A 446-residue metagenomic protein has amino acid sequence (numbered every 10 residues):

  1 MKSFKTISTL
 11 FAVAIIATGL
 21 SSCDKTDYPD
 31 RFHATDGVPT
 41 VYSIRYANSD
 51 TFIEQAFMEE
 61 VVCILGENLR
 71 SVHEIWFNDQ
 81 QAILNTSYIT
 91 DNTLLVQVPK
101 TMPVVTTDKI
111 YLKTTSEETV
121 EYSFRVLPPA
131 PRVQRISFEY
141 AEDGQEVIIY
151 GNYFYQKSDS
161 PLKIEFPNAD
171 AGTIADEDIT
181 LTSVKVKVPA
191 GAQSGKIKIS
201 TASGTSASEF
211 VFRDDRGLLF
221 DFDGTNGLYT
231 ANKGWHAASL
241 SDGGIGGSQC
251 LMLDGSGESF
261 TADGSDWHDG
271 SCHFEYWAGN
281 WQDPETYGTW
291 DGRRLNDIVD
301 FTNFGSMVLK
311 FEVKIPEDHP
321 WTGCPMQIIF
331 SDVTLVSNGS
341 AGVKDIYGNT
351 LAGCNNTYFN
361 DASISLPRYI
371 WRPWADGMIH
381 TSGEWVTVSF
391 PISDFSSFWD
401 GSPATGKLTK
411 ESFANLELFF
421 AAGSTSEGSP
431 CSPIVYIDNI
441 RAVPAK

Functional and structural regions predicted by a protein language model:
T18-S22: C-terminal motif of bacterial Sec signal peptides marking the signal peptidase cleavage site
D24-R70, E117-D159, S194, S203-D221: Beta-strand/beta-sandwich contexts
S208-G255: Extracellular carbohydrate-recognition regions
F222-G224, L295-M326, F390, I440: Extra-cytoplasmic beta-strand recognition segments
G257-S306, L335, G348-D376: Secreted extracellular polysaccharide-interacting domains
F311, P325-Q327, S331, W385-I434: Extracellular beta-strand ligand-recognition surfaces/modules
D318-K344: Beta-strand acidic-aromatic groove motif in beta-rich domains, primarily in extracellular
K344-G406: Extracellular carbohydrate recognition and processing domains and analogous Trp-centered ligand-binding platforms
